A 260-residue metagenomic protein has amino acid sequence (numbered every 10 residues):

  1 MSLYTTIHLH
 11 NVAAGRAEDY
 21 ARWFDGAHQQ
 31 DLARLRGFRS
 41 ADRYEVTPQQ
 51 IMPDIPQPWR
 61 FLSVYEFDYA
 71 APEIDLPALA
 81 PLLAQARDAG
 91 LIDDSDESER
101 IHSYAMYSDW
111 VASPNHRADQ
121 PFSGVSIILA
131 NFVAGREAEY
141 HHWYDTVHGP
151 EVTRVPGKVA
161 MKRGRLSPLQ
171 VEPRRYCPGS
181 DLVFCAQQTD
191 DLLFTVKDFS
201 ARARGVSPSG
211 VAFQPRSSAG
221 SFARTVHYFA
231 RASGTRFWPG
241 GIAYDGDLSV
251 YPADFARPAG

Functional and structural regions predicted by a protein language model:
M1-G260: Macromolecular interaction modules
